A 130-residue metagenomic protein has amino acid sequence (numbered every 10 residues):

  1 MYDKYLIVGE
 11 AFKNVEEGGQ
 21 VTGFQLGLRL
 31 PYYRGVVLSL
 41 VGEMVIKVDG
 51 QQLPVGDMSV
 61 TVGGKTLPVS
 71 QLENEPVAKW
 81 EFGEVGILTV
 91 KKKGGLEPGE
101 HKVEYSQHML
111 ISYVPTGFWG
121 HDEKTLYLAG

Functional and structural regions predicted by a protein language model:
M1-G130: Terminal leader/tail segments of proteins
